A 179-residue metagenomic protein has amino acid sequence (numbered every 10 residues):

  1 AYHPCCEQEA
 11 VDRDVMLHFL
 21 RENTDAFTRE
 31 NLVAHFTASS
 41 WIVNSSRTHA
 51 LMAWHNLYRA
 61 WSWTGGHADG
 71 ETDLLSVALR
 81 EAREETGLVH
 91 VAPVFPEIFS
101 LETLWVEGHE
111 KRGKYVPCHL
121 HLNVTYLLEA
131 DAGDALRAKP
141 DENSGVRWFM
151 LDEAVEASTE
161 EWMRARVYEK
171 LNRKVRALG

Functional and structural regions predicted by a protein language model:
Y2-H3, T37-T48, P117, L128-L136: Phosphate-binding glycine-rich loops and adjacent basic patches that engage nucleotide phosphates, nucleic-acid
H3-S39: Acidic, metal-coordinating catalytic segment for phosphate/diphosphate chemistry, firing primarily on the Nudix
E7, S40, L79-R83, E169-K170: Short low-complexity stretches enriched in small and charged residues
N23, L32, L57-R59, T64 (+3 more regions): Glycine-rich, flexible loop/turn motifs
T28-W63: N-terminal strand-loop-strand
H49-R83: Aromatic- and glycine-enriched beta-alpha-beta binding-site module
D69-W162: Unchanged
T159-G179: Charged phosphate-binding loop/patch that engages nucleotide di/tri-phosphates or the phosphate backbone of nucleic
